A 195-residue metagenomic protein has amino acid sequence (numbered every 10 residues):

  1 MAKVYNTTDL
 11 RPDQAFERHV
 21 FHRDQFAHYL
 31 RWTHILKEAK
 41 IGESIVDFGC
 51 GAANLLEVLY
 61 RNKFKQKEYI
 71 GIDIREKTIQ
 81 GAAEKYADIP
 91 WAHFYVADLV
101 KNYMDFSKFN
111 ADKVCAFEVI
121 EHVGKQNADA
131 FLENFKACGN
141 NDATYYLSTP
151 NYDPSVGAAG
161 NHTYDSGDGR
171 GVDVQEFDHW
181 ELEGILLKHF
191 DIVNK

Functional and structural regions predicted by a protein language model:
M1-F109, K113, F117, Q126-E133 (+3 more regions): Conserved N-terminal segment of class I S-adenosyl-L-methionine
E118, G139-N140, G169: Membrane-interface segments of envelope glycosyltransferases acting on lipid-linked substrates or membrane lipids
V119, N151: Hydrophobic adenine-recognition pocket in adenosine-nucleotide-binding enzymes
V123-G124, G139-N141: Helix-to-beta-strand junctions that scaffold the AdoMet/dcAdoMet cofactor pocket in Class I SAM-dependent enzymes
D142-T149: Conserved beta-strand signature within the Rossmann-like core of class I S-adenosyl-L-methionine
S155-H162: Short, flexible, mixed-charge acidic loops at enzyme active sites
Y164-E181: Acceptor-substrate binding/catalytic loop of class I
D191-K195: Conserved S-adenosyl-L-methionine
